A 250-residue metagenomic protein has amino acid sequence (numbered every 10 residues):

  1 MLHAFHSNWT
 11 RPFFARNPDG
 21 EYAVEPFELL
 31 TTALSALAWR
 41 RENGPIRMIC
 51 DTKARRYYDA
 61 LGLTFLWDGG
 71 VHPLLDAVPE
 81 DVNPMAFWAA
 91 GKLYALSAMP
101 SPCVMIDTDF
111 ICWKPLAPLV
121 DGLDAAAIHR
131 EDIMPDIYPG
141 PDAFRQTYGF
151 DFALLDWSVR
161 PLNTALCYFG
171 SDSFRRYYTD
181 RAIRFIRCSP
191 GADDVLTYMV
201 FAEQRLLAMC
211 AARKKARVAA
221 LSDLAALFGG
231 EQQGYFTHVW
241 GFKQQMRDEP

Functional and structural regions predicted by a protein language model:
M1-E80, W240-E249: N-terminal anchoring/stem segment of glycosyltransferases
V24-T31, W88-G91, V159, Y198-E203: Soluble or luminal CAZymes and related metallo-dependent hydrolases
F27-L29, L34-S35, A77-M105, W113: A conserved donor-nucleotide-binding helix/loop in the catalytic core of Leloir-type glycosyltransferases
R41-P45, A98-C103, D121-D124: Short glycine/proline-enriched coil/turn segments at helix->beta-strand junctions
Y58-A60, M105, K114-A117: Short glycine-/acidic-enriched loop or helix-start segments at secondary-structure transitions that form or flank
T108: Short acidic donor-binding/metal-coordinating loop in glycosyltransferase active sites
C112-G149: Conserved donor-nucleotide/metal-binding helix-loop-beta segment in metal-dependent transferases, i.e., the alpha-helix
W157-Q245: Catalytic core and acceptor-binding pocket of nucleotide-sugar-dependent glycosyltransferases
